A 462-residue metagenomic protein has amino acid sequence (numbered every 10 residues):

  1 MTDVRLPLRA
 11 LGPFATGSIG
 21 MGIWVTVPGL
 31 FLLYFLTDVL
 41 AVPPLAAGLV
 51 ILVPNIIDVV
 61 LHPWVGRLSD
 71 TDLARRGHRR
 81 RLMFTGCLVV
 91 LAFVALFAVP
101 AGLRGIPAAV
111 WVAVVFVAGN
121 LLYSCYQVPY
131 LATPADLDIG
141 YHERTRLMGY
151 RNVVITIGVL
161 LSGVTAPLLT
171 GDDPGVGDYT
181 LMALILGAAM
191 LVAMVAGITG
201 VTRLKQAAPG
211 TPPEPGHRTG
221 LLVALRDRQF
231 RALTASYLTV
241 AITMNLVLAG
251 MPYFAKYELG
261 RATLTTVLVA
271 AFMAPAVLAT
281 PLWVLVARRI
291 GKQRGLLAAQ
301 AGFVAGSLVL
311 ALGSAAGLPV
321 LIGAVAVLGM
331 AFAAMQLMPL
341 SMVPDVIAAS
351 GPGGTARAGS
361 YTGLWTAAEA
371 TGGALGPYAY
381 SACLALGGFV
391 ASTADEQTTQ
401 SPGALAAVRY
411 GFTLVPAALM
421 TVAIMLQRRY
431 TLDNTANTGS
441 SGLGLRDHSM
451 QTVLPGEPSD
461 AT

Functional and structural regions predicted by a protein language model:
T2-G444, V453-L454, A461-T462: Membrane-embedded alpha-helical bundles of multi-pass transporters/translocases, especially carrier/permease families
